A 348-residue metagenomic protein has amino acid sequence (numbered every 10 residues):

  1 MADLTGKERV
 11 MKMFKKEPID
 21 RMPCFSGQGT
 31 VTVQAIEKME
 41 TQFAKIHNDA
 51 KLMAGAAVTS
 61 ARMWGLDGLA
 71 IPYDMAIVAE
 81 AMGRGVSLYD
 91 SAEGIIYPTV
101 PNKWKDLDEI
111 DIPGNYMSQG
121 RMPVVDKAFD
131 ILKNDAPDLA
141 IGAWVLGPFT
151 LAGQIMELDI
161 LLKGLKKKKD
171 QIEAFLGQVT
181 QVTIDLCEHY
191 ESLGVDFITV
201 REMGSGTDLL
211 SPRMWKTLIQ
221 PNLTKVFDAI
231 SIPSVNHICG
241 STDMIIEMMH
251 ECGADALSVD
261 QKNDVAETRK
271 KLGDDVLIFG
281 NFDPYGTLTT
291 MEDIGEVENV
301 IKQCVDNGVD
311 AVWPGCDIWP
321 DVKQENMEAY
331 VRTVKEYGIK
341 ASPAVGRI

Functional and structural regions predicted by a protein language model:
M1-Q34, M39, F43, A56 (+3 more regions): Active-site loop segments of alpha/beta catalytic cores
K38, S60-D74: Active-site loop/lid in soluble adenylation, ligation, and acyl-transfer enzymes
A44-A54, R62-W64: Short, structured active-site "lid" loops
H47-N48, Y73, C239: Active-site nucleophile and cofactor-binding loops and adjacent substrate-binding regions of central metabolic enzymes
N48-K51, N102-E109, Q119, E292-D293: Intrinsic-disorder/low-complexity, polar/charged segments
P72-N115, D138: A contiguous, low-structure linker/loop signature
